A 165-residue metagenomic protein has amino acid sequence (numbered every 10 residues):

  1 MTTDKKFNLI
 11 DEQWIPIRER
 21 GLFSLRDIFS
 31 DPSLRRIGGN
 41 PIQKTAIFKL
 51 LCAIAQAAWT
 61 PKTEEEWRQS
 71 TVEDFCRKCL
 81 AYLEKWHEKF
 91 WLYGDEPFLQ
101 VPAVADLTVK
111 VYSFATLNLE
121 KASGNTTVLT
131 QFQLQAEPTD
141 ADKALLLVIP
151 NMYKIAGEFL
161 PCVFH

Functional and structural regions predicted by a protein language model:
M1-T130, L134-H165: Conserved small-residue
